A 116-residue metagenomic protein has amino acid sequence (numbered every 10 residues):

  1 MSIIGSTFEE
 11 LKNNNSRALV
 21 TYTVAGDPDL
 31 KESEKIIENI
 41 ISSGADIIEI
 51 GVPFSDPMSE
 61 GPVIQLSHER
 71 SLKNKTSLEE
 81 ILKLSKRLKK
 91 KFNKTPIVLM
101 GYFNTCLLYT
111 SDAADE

Functional and structural regions predicted by a protein language model:
M1-V20: N-terminal amphipathic alpha-helix/helix-capping segment at the start of soluble metabolic enzymes
F8, I37, L82-S85: Generic structural signal for well-ordered alpha-helices, preferentially at hydrophobic/aromatic core positions
L19-T21, I48-I50, I97-G101: Hydrophobic faces of well-ordered beta-strands that scaffold small-molecule active sites in alpha/beta enzyme cores
E49-T76: Glycine-rich, proline-tolerant flexible connector loops at the mouths of alpha/beta enzymes
R70-L108: Glycine/small-residue-rich loop that forms an oxyanion/phosphate-binding "nest" at active or ligand-binding sites
Y109-A114: Conserved small/polar residues in nucleotide/adenosyl-binding loops
